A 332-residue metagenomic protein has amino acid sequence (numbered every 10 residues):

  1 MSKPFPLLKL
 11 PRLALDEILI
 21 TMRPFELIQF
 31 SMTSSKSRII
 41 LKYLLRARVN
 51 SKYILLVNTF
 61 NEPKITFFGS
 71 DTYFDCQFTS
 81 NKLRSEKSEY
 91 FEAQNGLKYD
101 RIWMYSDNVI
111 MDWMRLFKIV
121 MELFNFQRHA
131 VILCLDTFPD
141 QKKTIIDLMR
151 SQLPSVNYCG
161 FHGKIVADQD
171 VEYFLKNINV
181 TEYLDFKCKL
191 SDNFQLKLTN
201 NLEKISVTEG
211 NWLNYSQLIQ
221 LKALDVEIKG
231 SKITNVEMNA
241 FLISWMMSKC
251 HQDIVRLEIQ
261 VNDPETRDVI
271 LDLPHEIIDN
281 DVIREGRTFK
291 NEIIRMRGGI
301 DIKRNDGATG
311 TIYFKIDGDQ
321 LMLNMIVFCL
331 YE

Functional and structural regions predicted by a protein language model:
M1-E332: Non-core capping and flanking segments associated with repeat-based/extracellular domains
